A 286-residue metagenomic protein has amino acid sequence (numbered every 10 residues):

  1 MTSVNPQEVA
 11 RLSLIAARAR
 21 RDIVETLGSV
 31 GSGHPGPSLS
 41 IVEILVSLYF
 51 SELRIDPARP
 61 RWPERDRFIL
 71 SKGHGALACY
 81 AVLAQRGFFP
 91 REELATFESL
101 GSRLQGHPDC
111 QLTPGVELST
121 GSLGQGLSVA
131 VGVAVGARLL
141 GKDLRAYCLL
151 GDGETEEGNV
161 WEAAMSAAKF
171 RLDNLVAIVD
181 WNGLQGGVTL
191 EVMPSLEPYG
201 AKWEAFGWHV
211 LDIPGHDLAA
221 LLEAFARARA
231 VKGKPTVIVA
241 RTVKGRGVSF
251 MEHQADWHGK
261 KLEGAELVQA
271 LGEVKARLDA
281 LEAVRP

Functional and structural regions predicted by a protein language model:
M1-A19, I23: N-terminal hydrophobic or amphipathic helices/low-complexity stretches enriched in small/hydrophobic/Pro/Gly
A16-S32, D180-W181: N-terminal capping segment at the start of a domain
I23-T26, S38-K169: Cofactor-binding active-site loop characterized by glycine-rich and histidine/acidic residues
G31-L39: Structural motif
S51, G75-A76, N182, L218 (+1 more regions): Short, glycine-/Ser/Thr-/acidic-enriched flexible segments
L77, T155-E156, L184-Q185, K244-S249: Short, active-site-adjacent cap segments at secondary-structure transitions
G115, S119-S122, L127-V231: Thiamine diphosphate
L218-P286: Glycine/aspartate-rich loop-and-adjacent alpha/beta segment that forms the canonical ThDP
